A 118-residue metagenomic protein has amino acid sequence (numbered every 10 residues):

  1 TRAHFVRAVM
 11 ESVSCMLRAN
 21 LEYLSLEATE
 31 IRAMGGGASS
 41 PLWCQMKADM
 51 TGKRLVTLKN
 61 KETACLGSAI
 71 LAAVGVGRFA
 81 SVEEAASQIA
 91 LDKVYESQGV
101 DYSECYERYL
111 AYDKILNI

Functional and structural regions predicted by a protein language model:
T1-I118: Glycine/Thr-rich phosphate-binding loops that ligate phosphate moieties of nucleotide and other phosphorylated ligands
